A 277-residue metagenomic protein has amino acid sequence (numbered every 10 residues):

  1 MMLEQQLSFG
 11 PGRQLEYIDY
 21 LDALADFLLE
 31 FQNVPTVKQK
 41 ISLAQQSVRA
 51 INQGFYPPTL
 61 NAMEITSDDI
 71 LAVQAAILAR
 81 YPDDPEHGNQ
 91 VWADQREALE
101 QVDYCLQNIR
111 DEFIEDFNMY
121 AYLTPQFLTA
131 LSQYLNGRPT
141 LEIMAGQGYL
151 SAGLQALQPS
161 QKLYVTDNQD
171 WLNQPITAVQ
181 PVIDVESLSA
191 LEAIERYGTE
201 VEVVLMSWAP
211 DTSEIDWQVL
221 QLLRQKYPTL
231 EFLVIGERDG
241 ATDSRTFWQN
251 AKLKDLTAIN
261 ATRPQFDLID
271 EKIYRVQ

Functional and structural regions predicted by a protein language model:
M1-A121: N-terminal accessory regions of S-adenosyl-L-methionine
I114-G137: Conserved alpha-helix/loop element of class I SAM-dependent methyltransferases that forms part of the SAM/SAH-binding
G137-G146: Conserved class I S-adenosyl-L-methionine
Q147-P159: Conserved SAM-binding loop of SAM-dependent methyltransferases across substrates and taxa, primarily the Class I
K162-D167: Conserved SAM-binding motif I beta-strand of class I
Q169-W171: Conserved SAM/SAH-binding beta-strand->alpha-helix loop
N173-V179: Short loop/helix-cap segments at secondary-structure boundaries that form the rim of catalytic
V179-Q277: Domain-level detector for long C-terminal conserved domains
